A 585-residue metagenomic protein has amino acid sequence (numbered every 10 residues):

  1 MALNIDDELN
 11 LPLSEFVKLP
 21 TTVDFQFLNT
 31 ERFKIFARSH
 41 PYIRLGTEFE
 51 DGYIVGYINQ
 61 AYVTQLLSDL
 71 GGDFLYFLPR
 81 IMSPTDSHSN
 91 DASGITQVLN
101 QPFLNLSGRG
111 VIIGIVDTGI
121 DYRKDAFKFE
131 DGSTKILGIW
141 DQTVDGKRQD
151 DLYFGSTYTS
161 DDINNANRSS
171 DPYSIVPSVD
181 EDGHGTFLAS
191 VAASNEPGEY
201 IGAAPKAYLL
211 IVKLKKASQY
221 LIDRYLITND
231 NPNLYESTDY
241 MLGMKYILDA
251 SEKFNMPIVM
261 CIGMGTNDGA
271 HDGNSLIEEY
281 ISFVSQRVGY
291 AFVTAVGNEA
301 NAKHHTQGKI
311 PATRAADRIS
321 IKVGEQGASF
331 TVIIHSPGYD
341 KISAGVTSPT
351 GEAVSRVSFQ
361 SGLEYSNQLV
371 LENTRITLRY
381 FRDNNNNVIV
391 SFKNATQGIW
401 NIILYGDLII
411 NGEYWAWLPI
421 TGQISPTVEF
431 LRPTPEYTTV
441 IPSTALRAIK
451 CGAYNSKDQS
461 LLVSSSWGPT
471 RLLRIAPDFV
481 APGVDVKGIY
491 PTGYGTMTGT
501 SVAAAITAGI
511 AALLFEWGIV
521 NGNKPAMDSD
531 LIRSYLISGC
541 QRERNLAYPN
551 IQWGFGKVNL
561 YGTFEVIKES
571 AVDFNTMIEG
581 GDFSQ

Functional and structural regions predicted by a protein language model:
M1-I112, G119-K135, G398-W400, Y437-I441 (+1 more regions): Autoinhibitory propeptides
L78-I81, L242-D272, A295, Y405-D407: Short acidic, glycine-rich surface-loop motifs adjacent to enzyme active sites
P102-E236, A328, Y339-D340, A445-R447 (+3 more regions): Subtilisin-like serine protease catalytic core
W140-D162, K303-N386, L404-Y405, L431-A512: Extracellular S/T/G-rich loop segment that most often corresponds to the catalytic His/Ser-adjacent loop
A189-A192, P197, L210-S218, L248-I258 (+3 more regions): Hydrolase catalytic cores
D249, Q286-R287, E299-P337, Y561-Q585: Secreted peptidase-domain scaffold signal
A328-F330, S391-L408: Noncatalytic modules at the cell exterior or secretory-pathway interfaces, chiefly beta-strand-rich lectin/adhesion
I409-T421: Edge beta-strands of jelly-roll/beta-sandwich modules across compartments, strongly enriched in secreted/luminal
